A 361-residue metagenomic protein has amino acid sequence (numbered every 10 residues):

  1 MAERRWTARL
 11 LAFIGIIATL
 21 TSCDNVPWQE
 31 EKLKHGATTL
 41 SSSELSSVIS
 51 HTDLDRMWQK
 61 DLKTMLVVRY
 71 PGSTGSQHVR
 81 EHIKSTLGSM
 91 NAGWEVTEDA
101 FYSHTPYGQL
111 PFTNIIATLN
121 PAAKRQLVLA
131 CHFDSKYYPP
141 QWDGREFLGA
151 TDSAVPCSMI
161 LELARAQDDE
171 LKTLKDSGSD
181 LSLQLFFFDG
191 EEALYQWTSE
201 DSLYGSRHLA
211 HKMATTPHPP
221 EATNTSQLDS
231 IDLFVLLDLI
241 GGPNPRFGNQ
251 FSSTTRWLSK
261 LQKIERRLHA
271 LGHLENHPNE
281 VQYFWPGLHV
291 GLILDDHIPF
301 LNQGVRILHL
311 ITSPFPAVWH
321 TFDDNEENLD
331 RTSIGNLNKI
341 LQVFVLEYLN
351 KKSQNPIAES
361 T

Functional and structural regions predicted by a protein language model:
R5-N25: Cleavable N-terminal signal peptides of Sec/SRP-targeted secreted and luminal proteins
N25-Q29, K34, L40-S41, S50-A122: A non-catalytic alpha/beta surface segment that caps or lines the substrate-entry region of metallo-dependent hydrolase
G36, P71, L233, L239-T361: Active-site-adjacent substrate-binding region of metalloamidase/peptidase-like peptide-processing proteins
E44-T52, T64-Q77, F101-P106, W142-A154 (+5 more regions): Second-shell loop/turn segments in exported
M57-T64, T74, H78-N91, V155 (+5 more regions): Extracytoplasmic/secreted proteins, especially bacterial periplasmic and envelope-associated proteins
Y102-T105, P121-A123, F133-Y137, G190-L194 (+3 more regions): Solvent-exposed loop/turn segments at secondary-structure junctions within structured extracellular/periplasmic domains
I116-T118, Q126-A130, Q184-F187, D232-D238 (+2 more regions): Structural recognition of the beta-strand scaffold that forms the well-ordered cores of secreted hydrolase catalytic
R145-K260: Acidic/histidine-rich catalytic neighborhood of metal-dependent amide-processing enzymes
